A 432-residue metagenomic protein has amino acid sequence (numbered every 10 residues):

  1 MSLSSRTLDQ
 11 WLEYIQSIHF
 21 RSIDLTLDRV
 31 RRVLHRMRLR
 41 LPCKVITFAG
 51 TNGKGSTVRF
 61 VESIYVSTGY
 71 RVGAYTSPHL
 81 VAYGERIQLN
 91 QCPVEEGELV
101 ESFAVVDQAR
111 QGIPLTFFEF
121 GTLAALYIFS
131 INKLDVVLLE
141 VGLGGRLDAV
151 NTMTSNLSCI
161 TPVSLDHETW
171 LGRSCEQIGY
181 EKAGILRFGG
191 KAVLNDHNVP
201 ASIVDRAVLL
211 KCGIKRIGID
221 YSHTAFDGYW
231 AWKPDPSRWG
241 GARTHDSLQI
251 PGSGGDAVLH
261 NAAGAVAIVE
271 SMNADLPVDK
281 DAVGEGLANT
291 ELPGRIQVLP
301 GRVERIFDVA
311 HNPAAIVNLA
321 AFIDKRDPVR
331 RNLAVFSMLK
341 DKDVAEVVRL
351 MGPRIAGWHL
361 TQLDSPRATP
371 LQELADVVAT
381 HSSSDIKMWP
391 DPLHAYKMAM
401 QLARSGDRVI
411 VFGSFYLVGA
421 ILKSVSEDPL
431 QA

Functional and structural regions predicted by a protein language model:
M1-G50, T57-R59, S63-T68, Y75: Short functional linear segments
R21-I23, L27, R31-P42, S67-M153 (+2 more regions): ATP-dependent carboxylate-amine ligase catalytic core
C43, I113, K133-D135, E140 (+2 more regions): Acidic, Mg2+-coordinating active-site environments of NTP-dependent enzymes
V61, R146-N156, L422-V425: Short Gly/Thr/Asp-enriched flexible loops that form oxyanion-binding sites at enzyme active sites
Y75, V193-D196, V208-A225, G252-D256 (+6 more regions): Beta-strand->loop->alpha-helix junctions that form or flank phosphate-binding loops in nucleotide-handling enzymes
I131, V136-L139, D148-C159, V163-L165 (+2 more regions): Nucleotide phosphate-binding/pyrophosphate-handling subdomain across enzymes that bind or process nucleotide phosphates
V193, H197-S202, L209-K215, T224-F226 (+2 more regions): C-terminal helical cap/extension that packs against the catalytic core of soluble nucleotide-cofactor enzymes
S414: Active-site-proximal loop/hinge segments that shape catalytic or ion-binding/gating pockets
